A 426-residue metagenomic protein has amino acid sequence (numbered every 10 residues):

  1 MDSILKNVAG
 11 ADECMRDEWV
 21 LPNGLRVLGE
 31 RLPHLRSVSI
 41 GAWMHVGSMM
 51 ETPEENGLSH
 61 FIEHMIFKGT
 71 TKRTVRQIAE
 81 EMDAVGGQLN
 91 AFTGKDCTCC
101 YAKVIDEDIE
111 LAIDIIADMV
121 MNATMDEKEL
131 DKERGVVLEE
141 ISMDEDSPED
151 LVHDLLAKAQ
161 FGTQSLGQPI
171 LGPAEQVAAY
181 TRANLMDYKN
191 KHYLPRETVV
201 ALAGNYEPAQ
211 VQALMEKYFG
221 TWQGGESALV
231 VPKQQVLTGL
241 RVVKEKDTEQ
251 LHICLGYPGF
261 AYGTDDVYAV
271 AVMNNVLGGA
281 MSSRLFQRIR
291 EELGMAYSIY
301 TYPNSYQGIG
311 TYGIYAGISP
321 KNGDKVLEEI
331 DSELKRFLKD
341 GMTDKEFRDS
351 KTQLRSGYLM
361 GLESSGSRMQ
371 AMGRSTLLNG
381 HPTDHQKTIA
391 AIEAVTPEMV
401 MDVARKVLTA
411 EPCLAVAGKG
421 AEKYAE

Functional and structural regions predicted by a protein language model:
D2, C14, V20, R31 (+7 more regions): Charge-rich, well-structured scaffold segments of protease-associated domains
V8-A11: Short loop/turn motifs at secondary-structure junctions and domain boundaries
L28, H34-R36: N-terminal glycine-rich anion-binding loops that anchor highly charged ligand groups
S39-K103, G279-M295: M16/MPP (pitrilysin/insulinase) zinc-metallopeptidase core fold and M16-derived inactive scaffolds
Q235-L237, R288: Catalytic cores of enzymes that engage adenine nucleotides and/or redox cofactors via long glycine-rich, Lys/Arg/His
G239-R241: Flexible, small-/acidic-enriched active-site or ligand-binding loops
G259-Y262, Y268-G279: A conserved active-site cap/scaffold subdomain adjacent to cofactor or substrate pockets
